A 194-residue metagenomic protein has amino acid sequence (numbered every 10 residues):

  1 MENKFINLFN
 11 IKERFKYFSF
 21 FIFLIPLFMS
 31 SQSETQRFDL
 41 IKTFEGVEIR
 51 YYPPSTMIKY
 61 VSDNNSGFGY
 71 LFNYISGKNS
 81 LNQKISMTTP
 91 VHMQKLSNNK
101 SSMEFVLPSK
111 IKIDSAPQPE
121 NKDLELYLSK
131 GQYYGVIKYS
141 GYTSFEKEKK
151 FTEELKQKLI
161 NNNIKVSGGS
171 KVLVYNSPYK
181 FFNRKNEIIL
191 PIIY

Functional and structural regions predicted by a protein language model:
E2-Y17, L24-Y194: A solvent-exposed interaction/effector surface
